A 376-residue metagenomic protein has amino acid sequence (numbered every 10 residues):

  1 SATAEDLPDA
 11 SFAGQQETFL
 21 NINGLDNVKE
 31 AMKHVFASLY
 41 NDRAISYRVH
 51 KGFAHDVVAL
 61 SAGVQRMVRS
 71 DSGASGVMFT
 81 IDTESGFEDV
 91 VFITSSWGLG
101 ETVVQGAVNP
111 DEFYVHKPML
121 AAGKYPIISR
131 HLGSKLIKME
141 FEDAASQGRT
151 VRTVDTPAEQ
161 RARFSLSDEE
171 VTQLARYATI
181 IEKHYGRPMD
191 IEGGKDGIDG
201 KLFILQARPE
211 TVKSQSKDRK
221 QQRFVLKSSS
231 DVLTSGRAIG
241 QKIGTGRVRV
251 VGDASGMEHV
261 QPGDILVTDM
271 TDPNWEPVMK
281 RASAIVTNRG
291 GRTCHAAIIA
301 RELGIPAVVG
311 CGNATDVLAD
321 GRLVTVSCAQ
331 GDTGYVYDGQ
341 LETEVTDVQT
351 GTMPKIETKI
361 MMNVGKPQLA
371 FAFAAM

Functional and structural regions predicted by a protein language model:
S1-V225, D253-I265, T271-P277, S283 (+4 more regions): Nucleotide/phosphate-binding sheet-loop regions of phosphoryl- and nucleotidyl-transfer enzymes
M139, V232-L233: Local beta-strand/beta-hairpin segments that build beta-sheet-rich folds
I198-D199, V212-S214, L233-I265, D269-M376: Acidic, glycine-rich flexible loop/linker segments
V225, S229-V232: A short, polar/acidic, helix/strand-boundary loop motif
